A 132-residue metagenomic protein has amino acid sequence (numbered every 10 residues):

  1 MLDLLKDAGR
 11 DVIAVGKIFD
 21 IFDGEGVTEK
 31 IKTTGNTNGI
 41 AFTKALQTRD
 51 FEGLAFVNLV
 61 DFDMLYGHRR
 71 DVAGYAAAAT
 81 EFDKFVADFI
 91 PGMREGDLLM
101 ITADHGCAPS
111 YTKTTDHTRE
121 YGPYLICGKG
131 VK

Functional and structural regions predicted by a protein language model:
M1-K132: Feature captures the catalytic ectodomains and active-site-proximal regions of enzymes that hydrolyze or transfer
